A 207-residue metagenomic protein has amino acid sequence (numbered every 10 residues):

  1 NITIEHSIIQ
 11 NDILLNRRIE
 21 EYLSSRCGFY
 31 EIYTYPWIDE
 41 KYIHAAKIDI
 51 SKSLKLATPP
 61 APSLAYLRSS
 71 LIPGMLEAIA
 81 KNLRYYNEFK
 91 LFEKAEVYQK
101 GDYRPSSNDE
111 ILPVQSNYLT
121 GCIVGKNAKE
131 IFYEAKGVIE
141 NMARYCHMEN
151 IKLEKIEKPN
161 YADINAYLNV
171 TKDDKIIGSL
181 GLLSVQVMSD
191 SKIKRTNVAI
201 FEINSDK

Functional and structural regions predicted by a protein language model:
N1-K207: Extended beta-strand-rich architecture
